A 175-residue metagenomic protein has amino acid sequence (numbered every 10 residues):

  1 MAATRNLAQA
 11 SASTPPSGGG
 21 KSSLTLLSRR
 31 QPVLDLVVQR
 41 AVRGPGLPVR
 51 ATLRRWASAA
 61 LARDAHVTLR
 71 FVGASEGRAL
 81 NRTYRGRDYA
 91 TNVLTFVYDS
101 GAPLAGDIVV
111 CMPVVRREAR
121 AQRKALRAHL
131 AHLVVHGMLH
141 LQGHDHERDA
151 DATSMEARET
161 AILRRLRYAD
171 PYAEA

Functional and structural regions predicted by a protein language model:
M1-L130, L139-A175: An acidic/histidine-cluster motif and surrounding catalytic segment that typifies divalent-metal-assisted enzyme active
